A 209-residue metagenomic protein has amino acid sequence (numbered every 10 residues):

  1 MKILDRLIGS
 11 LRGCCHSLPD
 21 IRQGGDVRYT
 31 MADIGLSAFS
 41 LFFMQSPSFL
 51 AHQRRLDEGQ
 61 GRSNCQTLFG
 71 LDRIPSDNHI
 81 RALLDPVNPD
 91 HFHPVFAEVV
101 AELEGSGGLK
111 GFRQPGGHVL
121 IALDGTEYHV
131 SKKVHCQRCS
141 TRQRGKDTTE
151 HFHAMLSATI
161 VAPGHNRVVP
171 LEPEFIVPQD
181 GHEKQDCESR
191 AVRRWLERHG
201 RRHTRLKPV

Functional and structural regions predicted by a protein language model:
M1-P75: Gly/serine-rich nucleotide phosphate-binding loop at the start of the catalytic core of nucleotide/ADP-ribose-handling
P19, G107, H199-H203: Structural motif corresponding to the C-terminal cap of alpha-helices
A32-L36, M44-P47, A51, P75-A82 (+4 more regions): Generic alpha-helix structural propensity
S37, H52, S76, I80 (+4 more regions): Short, conserved catalytic/metal-binding motifs centered on acidic residues
F49-A51, R62-P75, F92-F96, K110 (+1 more regions): Short, flexible active-site-proximal loops enriched in glycine and acidic residues
C65-A82, E188-R194: Charged/polar, low-hydrophobicity segments characteristic of intrinsically disordered regions and flexible loops
R81-H165: Active-site-proximal, Lys/Arg-enriched surface segment that forms a nucleic-acid-binding/basic interface patch
Q143-L206: Electropositive, glycine- and tryptophan-enriched low-complexity nucleic-acid-binding patches
